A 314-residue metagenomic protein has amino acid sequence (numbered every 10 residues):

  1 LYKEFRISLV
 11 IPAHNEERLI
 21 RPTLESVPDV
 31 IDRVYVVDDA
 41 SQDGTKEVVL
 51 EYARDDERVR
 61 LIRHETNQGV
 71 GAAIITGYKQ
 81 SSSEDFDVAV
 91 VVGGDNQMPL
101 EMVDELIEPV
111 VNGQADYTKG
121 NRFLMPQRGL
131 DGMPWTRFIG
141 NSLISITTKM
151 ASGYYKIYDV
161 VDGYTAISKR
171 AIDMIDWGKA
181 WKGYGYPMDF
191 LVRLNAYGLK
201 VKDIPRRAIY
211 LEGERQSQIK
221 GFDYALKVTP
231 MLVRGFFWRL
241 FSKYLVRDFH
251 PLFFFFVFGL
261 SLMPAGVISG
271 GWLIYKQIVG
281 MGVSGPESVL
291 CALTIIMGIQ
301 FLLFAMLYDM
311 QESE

Functional and structural regions predicted by a protein language model:
L1-Y2, A180-E314: Hydrophobic helical membrane-anchoring modules
R6-S8, R33, D189: Cell-envelope/extracellular polymer assembly enzymes that use nucleotide-activated donors
S8-P12, Y35, R63: Short hydrophobic beta-strand elements that form part of the catalytic alpha/beta core underpinning NDP-sugar/donor
H14-V30: Short, well-formed alpha-helical segments that are part of the catalytic scaffolds of diverse glycosyltransferases
R18-P22, D43-Y52, R58: Acidic helix N-cap motif at the loop->helix transition within catalytic regions of sugar-transfer enzymes
D38-E47, T66, N96: A conserved acidic beta->alpha catalytic loop
H64-S83, V88, L100-Y184, L211-L226: Acceptor/aglycone-binding surface of glycosyltransferases and processive sugar-polymer synthases
